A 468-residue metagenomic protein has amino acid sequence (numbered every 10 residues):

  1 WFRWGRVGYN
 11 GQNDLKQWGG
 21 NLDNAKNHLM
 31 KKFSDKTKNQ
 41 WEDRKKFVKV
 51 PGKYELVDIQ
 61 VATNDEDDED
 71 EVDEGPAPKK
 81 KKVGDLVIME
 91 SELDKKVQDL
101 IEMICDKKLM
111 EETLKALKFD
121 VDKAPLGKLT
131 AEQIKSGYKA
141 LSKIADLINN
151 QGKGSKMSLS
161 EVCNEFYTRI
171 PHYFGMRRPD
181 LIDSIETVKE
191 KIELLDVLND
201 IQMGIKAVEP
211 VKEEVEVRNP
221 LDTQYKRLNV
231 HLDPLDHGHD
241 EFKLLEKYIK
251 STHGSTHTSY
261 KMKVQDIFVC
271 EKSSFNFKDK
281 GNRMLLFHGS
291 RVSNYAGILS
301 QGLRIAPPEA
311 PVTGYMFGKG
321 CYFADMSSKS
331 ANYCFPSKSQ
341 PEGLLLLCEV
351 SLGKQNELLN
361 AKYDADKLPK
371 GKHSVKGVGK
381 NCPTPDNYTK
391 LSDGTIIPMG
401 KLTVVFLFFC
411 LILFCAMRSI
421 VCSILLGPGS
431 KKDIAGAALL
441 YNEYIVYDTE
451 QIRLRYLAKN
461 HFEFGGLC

Functional and structural regions predicted by a protein language model:
W1-V7: A short, structured beta-strand/loop element
N10-Q12, K16-K45, V50, L195 (+7 more regions): Segments that shape or occlude catalytic/ligand-binding pockets
K45-H257, G436, Y441, D448-C468: Amphipathic alpha-helical scaffold segments
T256, Y260-F268: Short, glycine-/small- and polar/acidic-enriched structural segments that line small-molecule recognition paths
